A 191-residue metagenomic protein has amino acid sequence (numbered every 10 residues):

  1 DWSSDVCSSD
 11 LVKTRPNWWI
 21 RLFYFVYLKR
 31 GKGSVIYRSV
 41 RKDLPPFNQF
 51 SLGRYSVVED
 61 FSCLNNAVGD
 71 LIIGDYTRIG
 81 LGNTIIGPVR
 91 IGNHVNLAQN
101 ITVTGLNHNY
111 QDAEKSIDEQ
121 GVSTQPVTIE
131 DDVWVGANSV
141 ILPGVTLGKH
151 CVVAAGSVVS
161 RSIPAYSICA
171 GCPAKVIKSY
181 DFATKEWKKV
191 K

Functional and structural regions predicted by a protein language model:
S4-L106, E130-D131, S139, A165 (+2 more regions): Domain-scale signature associated with acetyltransferase and cell-envelope carbohydrate enzymes
I86-G87, A137-V152, S157-R161: Beta-rich strand-turn-strand
L106-A113: Short acidic/His/Gly/Ser-rich catalytic and metal-binding motifs that mark active-site loops of diverse hydrolases
S116-V127: A short acidic, glycine-rich active-site loop that binds or catalyzes chemistry on phosphate/adenosine moieties
